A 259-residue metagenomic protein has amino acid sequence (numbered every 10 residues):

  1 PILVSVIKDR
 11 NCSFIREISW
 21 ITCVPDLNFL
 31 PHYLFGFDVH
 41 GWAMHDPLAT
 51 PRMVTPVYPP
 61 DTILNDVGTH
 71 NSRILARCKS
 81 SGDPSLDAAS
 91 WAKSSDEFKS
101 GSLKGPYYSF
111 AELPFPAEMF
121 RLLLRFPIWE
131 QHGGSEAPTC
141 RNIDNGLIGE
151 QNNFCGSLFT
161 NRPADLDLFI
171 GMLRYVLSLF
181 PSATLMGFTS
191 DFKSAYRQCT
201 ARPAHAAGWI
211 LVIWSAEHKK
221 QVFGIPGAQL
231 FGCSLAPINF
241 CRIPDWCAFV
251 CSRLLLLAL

Functional and structural regions predicted by a protein language model:
P1-G82: Non-catalytic, polymerase-adjacent accessory regions of viral genome-replication enzymes
S5, H32, V39, A49 (+8 more regions): Polar/charged alpha-helical tracts
C23, L30, F35, W42 (+4 more regions): Structured alpha-helical bundle/scaffold domains in large eukaryotic membrane-trafficking regulators
G82-S94, F98-R242: Catalytic-core region of right-hand nucleic acid polymerases
I238-L259: Active-site palm subdomain of RNA-directed nucleic acid polymerases
